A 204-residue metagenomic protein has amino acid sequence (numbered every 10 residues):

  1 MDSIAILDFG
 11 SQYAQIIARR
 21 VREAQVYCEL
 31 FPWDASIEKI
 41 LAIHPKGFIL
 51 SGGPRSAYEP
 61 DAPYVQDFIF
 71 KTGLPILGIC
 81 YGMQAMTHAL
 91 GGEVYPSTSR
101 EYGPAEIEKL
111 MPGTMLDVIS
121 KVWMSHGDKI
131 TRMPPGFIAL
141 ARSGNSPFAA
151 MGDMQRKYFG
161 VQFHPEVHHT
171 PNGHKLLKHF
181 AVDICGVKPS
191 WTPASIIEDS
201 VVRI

Functional and structural regions predicted by a protein language model:
M1-L50, P54-A57, F70-T72, H88-I204: RNA-binding accessory domains that recognize and position tRNA/RNA substrates
A18, Q66, Q84: Short glycine-/small-residue-rich flexible loop motifs, especially phosphate/cofactor-binding loops
E59-Q66: The serine-hydrolase catalytic nucleophile loop
G73-L77: Conserved pre-ATP/AMP-binding loop-to-beta segment of ANL
G78, G82, T87: Gly/Ala-rich beta-loop-alpha elbow adjacent to hydrolase catalytic centers
